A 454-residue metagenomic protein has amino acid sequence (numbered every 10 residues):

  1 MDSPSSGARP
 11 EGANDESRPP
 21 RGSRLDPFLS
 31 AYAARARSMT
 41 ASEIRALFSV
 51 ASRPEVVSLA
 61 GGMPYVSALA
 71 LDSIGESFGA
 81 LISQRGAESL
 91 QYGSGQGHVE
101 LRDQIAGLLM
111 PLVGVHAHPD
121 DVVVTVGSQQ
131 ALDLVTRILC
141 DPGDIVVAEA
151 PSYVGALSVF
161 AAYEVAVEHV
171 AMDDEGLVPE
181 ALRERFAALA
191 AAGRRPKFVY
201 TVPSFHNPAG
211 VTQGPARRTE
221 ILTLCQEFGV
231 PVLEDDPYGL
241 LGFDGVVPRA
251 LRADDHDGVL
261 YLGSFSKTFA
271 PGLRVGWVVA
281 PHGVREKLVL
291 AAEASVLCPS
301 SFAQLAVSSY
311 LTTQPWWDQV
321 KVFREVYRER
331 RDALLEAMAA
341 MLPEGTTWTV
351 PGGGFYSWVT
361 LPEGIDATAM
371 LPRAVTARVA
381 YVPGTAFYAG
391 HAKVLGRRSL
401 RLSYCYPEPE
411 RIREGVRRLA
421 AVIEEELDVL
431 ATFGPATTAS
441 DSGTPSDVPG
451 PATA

Functional and structural regions predicted by a protein language model:
D2-G7, N14, T376, A392-A454: PLP-dependent enzyme catalytic core of the Aspartate aminotransferase-like
R21-L25, A34-G127, L134, T312-T313 (+3 more regions): N-terminal small-domain helix-loop-helix segment of the aminotransferase-like
I82-F228, G239-D255, L260, Y327 (+2 more regions): Conserved core of the PLP fold type I
D235: Glycine-centered flexible beta-alpha turn that most often forms the glycine-rich phosphate-binding loop
G258-E325: Conserved core segment of the aminotransferase class I/II
V289, V359-R401, P409-E414: Conserved C-terminal alpha-helix-loop-beta "cap" of PLP-dependent enzymes that closes/shapes the active-site mouth
S308, E325-L335, T346-T360: Conserved glycine-rich beta-strand-loop-beta hairpin in the small C-terminal domain of fold type I
G345-R378, V448-A454: Conserved PLP-binding catalytic core of the aspartate aminotransferase-like
